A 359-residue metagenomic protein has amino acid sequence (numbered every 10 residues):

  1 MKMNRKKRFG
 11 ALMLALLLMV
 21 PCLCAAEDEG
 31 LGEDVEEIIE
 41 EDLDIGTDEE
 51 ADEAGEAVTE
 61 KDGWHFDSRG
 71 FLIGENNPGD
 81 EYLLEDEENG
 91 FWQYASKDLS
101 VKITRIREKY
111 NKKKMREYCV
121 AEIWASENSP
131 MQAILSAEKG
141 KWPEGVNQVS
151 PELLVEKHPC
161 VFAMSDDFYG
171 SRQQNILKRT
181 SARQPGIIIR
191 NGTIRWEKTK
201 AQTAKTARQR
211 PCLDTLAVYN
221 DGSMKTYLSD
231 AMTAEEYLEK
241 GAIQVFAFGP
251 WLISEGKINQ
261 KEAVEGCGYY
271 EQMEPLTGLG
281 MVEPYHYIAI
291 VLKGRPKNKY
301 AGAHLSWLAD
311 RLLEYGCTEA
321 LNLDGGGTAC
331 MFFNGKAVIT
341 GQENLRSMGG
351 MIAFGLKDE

Functional and structural regions predicted by a protein language model:
M1-D42, T47: Gram-positive cell-envelope targeting signals
E27-Q209, T215: Zymogen propeptides
L72, G222-K225, I258, H286-Y287 (+2 more regions): Hydrophobic residues embedded in beta-strands of well-ordered beta-sheets
L135-W142, D230-E236, L292-K297: Short, solvent-exposed aromatic-acidic interface loops
I176-K200, A263-T318, L323, T328-E359: Conserved, well-ordered active-site substructure
K198-E235, G241-A242: Extended Lys/Arg-rich, glycine-bearing segments that form polyanion-binding/interaction patches within enzyme domains
Q209-C212, Y219-D221, L238, Q244-A247 (+3 more regions): Short gly/pro-enriched beta-turn/loop segments at secondary-structure junctions
E239-G266: Short, conserved active-site entrance elements at the starts or edges of catalytic domains
